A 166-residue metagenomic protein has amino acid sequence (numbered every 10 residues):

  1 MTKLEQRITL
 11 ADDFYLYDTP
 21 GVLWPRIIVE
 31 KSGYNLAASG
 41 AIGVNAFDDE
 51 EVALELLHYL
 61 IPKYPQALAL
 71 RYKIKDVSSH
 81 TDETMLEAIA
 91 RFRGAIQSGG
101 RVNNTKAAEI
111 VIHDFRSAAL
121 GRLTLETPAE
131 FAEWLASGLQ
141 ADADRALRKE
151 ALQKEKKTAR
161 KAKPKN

Functional and structural regions predicted by a protein language model:
M1-N166: Helix-rich effector regions associated with P-loop NTPase G domains
